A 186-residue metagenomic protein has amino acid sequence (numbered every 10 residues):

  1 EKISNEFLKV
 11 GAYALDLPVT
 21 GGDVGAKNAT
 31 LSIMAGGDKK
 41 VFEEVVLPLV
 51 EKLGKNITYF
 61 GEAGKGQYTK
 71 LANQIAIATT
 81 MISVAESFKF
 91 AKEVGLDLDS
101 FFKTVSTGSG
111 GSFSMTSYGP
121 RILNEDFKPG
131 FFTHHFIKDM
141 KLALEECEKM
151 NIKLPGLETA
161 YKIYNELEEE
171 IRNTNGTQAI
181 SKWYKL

Functional and structural regions predicted by a protein language model:
E1-Q74: Rossmann-fold dinucleotide-binding core
K40-V50, D126-K128, S181-L186: Short, basic, helix/turn surface patches
K65-Y184: Helical "substrate-binding/catalytic lid" subdomain of Rossmann-like NAD(P)-dependent dehydrogenases/reductases
